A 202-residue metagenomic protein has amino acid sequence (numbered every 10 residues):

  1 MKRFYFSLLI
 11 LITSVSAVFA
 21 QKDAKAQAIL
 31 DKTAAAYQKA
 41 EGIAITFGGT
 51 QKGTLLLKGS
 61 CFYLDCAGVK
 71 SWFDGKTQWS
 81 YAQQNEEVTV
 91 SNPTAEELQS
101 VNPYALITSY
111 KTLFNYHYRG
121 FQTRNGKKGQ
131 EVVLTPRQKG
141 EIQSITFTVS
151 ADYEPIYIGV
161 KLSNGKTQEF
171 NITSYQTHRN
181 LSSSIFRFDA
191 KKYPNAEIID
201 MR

Functional and structural regions predicted by a protein language model:
F4-S14: Sec-dependent N-terminal signal peptides
S16-K52, L56-C61, E86, F188-R202: N-terminal leader/targeting segments and the immediate start of mature chains
A36, K52-L57, K70-S71, Y116-T123: Short, exposed beta-strand/loop patches in secreted or surface proteins that constitute
K39, L55-Y63, W72-Q78, K127 (+2 more regions): Short, solvent-exposed coil/turn segments at beta-strand boundaries
G48, D65, Y81-Q83, T135-R137 (+1 more regions): A generic structural motif
K52-V101, K166-Q168: An acidic-aromatic
P93-K127: Flexible, surface-exposed loop/linker segments and immediately adjacent secondary-structure boundaries
R119-P194, I199-D200: Gly/Pro-enriched, hydrophobic low-complexity segments that function as extracytoplasmic propeptides/linkers
